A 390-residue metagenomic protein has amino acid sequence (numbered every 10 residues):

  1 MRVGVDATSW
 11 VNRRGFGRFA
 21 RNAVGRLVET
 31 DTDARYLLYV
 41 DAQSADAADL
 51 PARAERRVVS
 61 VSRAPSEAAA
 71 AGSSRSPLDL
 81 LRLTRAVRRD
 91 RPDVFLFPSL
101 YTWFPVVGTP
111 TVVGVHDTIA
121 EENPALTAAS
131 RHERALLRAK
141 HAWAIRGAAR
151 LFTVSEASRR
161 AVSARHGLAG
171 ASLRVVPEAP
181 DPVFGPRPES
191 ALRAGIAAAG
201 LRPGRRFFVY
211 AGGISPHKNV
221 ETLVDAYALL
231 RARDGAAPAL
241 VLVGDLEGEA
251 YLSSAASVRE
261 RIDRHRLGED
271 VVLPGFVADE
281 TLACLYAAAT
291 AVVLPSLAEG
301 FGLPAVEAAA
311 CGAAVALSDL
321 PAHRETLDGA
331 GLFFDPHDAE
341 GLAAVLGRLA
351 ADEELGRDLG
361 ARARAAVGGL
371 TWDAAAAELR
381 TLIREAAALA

Functional and structural regions predicted by a protein language model:
M1-A390: Carbohydrate transferase catalytic cores enriched for Leloir-type hexosyltransferases
